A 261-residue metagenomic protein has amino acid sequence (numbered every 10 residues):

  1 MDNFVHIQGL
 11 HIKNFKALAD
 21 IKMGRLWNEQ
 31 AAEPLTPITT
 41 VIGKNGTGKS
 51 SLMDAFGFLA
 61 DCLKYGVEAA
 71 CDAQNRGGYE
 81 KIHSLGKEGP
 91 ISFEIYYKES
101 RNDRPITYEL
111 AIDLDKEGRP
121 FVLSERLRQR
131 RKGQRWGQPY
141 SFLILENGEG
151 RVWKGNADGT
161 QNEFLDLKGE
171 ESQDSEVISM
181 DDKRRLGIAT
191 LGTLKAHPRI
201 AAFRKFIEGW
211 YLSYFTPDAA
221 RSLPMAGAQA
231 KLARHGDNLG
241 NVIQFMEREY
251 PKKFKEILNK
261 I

Functional and structural regions predicted by a protein language model:
M1-E68, D72-P90: Pre-Walker A-like glycine/lysine-rich segment at the N-terminus of P-loop NTPase domains
K16-L18, S100-P105: Glycine-centered tight beta-turn/hairpin loop motif at sheet-sheet or coil-to-beta transitions
G89-F93, E208-G209: Short glycine-/polar-rich loops that comprise or flank the Walker A/P-loop and associated switch/sensor motifs
F93-S100: Short beta-strand segments that buttress and anchor functional surface loops
N102-K260: Electropositive, glycine-dotted interaction segments that contact anionic polymers or phosphate-rich ligands
